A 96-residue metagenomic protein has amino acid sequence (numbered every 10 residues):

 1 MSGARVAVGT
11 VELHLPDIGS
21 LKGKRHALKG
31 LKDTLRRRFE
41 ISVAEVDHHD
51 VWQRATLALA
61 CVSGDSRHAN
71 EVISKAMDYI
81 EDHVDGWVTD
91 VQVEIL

Functional and structural regions predicted by a protein language model:
M1-R38, S42, Y79, H83: N-terminal first-folded block
V6-V8, R38, W52-T56, V88: Short connector loops at helix/strand junctions that flank enzyme active sites, especially segments positioning acidic
G9-V11, L57-L59, V91-V93: A structural signal for short, well-ordered beta-strand segments
K22, L28, D50-Q53, W87 (+1 more regions): A broad, structure-centric signal for solvent-exposed, well-ordered loop/edge residues that line or flank functional
I41-D47, T89-V91: A short linear hydrophobic-aromatic micro-motif
A44-D65: Short, charge-patterned binding micro-sites
C61-L96: C-terminal structural segments of small proteins and small subunits
